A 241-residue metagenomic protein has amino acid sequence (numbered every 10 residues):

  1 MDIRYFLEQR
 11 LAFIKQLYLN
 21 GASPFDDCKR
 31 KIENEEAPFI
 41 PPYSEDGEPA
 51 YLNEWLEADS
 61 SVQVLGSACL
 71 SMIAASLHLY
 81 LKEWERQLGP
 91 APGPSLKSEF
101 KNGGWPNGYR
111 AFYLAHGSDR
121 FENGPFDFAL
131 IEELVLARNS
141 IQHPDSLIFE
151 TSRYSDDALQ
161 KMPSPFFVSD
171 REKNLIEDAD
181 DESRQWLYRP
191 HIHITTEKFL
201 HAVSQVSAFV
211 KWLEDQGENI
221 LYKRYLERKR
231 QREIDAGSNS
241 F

Functional and structural regions predicted by a protein language model:
M1-S71, L79, F128-A129, L136 (+1 more regions): Extended intrinsically disordered or low-complexity regions, especially N/C-terminal cytosolic tails and loops, rather
E35-Y43, G103-G108, L114: Generic detector of short, locally flexible boundary/turn motifs and exposed helical patches
E54-Q63, P92-L96, A115-G124: Short acidic, glycine/Ser/Thr-rich loop/turn "cap" segments at secondary-structure junctions
S67-F112: Short, contiguous, well-structured surface segments enriched in hydrophobic/aromatic residues
L79-P90, A137-S140, P144-L147, W212: Amphipathic alpha-helical interaction surfaces
S95-G104, D127, F149, T195: Poly-acidic low-complexity segments
W105-N107, F121-G124, I192-F199: General structural signal for secondary-structure boundaries
F112-L159, P165-F166: Short, mixed-charge amphipathic alpha-helical segments
